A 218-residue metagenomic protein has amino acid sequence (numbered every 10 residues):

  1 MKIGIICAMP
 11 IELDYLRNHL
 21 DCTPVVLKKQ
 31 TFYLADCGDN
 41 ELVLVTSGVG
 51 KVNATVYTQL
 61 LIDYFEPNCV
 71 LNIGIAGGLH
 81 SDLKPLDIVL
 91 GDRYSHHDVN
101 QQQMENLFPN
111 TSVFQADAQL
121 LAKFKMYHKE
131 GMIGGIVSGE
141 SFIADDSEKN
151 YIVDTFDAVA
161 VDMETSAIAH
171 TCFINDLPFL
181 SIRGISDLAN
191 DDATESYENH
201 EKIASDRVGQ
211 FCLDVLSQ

Functional and structural regions predicted by a protein language model:
K2, L27-Q218: Glycine-rich phosphate- or other oxyanion-binding loops that anchor nucleotides, phosphorylated ligands
K2-L20, E41: Short, conserved "active-site rim" segments that organize catalytic pockets and cofactor/ligand binding
H19, T23-K29: N-terminal glycine-/serine-/threonine-rich phosphate-binding loop
